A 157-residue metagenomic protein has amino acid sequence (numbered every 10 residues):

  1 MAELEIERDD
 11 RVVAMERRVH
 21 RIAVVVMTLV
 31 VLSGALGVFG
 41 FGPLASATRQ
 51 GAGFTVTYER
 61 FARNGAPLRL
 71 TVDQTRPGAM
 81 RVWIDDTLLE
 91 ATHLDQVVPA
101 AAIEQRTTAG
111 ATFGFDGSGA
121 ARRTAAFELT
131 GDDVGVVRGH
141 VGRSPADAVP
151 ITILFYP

Functional and structural regions predicted by a protein language model:
M1-V25: N-terminal positive-inside, membrane-proximal cytosolic segments immediately preceding the first
H20-F39: Hydrophobic membrane-insertion alpha-helices, especially the h-region of bacterial N-terminal signal peptides
G42-V56: Alpha-helical transmembrane signal-anchor/signal-peptide segments
G53-L89: Short extracytoplasmic
R63-P67, P77, R106-T108, S118-R122: Solvent-exposed, conformationally flexible loop/turn segments
T87-A101, V149-P150: Short aromatic-acidic-glycine turn motif
G119-G135: Low-complexity, intrinsically disordered segments enriched in Ser/Thr together with acidic residues
D133-V149: Serine/threonine-enriched low-complexity regions used as flexible
